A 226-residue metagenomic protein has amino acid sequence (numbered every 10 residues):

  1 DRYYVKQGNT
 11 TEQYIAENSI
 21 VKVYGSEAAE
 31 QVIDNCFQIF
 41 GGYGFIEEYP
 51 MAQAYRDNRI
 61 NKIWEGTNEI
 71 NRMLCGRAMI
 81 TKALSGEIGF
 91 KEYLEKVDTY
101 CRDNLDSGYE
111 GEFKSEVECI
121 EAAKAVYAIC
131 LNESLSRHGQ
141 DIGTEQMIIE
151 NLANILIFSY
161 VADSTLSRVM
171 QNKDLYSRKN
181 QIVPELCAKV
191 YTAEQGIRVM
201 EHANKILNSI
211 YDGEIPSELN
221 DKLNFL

Functional and structural regions predicted by a protein language model:
D1-L226: Alpha-helical interface subdomain recognition
